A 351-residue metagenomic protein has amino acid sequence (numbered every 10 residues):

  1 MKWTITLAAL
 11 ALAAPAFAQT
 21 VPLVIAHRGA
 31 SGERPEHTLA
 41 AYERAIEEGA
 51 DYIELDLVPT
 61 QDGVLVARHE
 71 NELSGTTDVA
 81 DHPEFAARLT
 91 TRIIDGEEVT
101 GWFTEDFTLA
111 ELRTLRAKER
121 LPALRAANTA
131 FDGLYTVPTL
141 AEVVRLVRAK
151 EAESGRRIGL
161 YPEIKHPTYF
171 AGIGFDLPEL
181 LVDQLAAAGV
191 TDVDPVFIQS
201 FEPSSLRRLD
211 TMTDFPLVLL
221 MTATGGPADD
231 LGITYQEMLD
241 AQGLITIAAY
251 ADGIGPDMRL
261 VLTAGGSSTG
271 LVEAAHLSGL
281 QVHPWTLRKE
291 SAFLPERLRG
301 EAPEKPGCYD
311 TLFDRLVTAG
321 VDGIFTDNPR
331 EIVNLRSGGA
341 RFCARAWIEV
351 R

Functional and structural regions predicted by a protein language model:
M1-T4: Positively charged n-region of N-terminal signal peptides that target proteins for export
L7-A11: Intrinsically disordered, low-complexity, mixed-charge
A13-P15: N-terminal signal peptide c-region/cleavage motif recognized by signal peptidases
F17-R351: Phosphate-group recognition and catalysis centered on beta-loop-alpha active-site segments
